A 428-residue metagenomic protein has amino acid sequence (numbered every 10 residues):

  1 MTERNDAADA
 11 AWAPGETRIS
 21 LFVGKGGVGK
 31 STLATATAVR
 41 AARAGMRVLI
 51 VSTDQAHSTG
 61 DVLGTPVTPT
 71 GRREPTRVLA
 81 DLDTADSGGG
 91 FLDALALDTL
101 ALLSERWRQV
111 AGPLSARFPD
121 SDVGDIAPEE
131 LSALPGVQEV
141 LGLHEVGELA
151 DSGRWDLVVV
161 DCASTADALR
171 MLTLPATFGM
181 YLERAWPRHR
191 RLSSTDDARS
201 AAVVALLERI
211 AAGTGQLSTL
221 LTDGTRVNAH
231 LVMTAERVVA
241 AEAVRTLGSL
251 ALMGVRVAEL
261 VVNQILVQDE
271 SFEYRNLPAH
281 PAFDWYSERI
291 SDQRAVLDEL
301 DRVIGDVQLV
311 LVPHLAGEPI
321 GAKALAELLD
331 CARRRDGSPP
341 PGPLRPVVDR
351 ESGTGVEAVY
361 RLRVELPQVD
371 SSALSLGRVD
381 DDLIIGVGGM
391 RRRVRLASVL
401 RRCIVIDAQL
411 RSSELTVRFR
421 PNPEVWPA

Functional and structural regions predicted by a protein language model:
T2-P14, S218-H230, T234-S371, D380 (+2 more regions): C-terminal lobe/tail of nucleotide-utilizing enzymes
T2-V23, V28, L33-T222, A235 (+2 more regions): Flexible phosphate-sensing "switch/lid" loops adjacent to ATP/NTP-binding sites across phosphate-transfer
G15-T17, G153, V255, V307 (+1 more regions): Structured loop/turn residues at beta-strand edges in well-structured enzyme cores
G377-V379, G388, R411-S413: Structural motif
C403-S412, V417-F419: Intrinsically disordered, low-complexity linker and terminal regions at domain boundaries
